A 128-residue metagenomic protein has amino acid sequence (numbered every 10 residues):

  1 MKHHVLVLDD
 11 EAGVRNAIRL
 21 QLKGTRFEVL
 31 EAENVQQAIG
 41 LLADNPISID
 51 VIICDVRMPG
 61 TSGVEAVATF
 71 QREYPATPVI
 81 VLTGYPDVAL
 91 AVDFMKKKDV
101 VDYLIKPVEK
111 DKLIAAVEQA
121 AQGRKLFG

Functional and structural regions predicted by a protein language model:
A12-L30, K98: Two-component/phosphorelay signaling modules centered on CheY-like receiver
E31-V51: Acidic, metal-coordinating helix/loop segments flanking the phosphotransfer/catalytic sites of two-component signaling
E33-Q37, P59-E65: Acidic catalytic/metal-coordinating carboxylates
G40, V64-A76, D93-M95: Short amphipathic alpha-helix used as the core "switch/output" element in two-component signaling
I52-R57: The short loop immediately C-terminal to the conserved phospho-acceptor aspartate in CheY-like receiver
E65, P86-D102: Alpha4 helix (beta4-alpha4-beta5 surface) of REC/receiver domains from two-component response regulators
L82-T83: Hydrophobic/aromatic residues positioned on beta-strands within the core alpha/beta folds
P107-E118: C-terminal output helix
